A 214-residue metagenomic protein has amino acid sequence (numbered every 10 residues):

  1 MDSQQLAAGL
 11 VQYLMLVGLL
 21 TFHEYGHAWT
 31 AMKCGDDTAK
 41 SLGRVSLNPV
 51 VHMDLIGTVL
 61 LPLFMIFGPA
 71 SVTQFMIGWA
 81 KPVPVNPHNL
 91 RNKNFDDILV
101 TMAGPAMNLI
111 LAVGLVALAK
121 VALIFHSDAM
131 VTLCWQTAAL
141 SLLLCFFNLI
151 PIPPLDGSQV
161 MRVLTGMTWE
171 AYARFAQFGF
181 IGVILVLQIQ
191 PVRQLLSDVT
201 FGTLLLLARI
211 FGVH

Functional and structural regions predicted by a protein language model:
M1-H214: Hydrophobic transmembrane alpha-helices and their immediate loop junctions in multi-pass integral membrane proteins
